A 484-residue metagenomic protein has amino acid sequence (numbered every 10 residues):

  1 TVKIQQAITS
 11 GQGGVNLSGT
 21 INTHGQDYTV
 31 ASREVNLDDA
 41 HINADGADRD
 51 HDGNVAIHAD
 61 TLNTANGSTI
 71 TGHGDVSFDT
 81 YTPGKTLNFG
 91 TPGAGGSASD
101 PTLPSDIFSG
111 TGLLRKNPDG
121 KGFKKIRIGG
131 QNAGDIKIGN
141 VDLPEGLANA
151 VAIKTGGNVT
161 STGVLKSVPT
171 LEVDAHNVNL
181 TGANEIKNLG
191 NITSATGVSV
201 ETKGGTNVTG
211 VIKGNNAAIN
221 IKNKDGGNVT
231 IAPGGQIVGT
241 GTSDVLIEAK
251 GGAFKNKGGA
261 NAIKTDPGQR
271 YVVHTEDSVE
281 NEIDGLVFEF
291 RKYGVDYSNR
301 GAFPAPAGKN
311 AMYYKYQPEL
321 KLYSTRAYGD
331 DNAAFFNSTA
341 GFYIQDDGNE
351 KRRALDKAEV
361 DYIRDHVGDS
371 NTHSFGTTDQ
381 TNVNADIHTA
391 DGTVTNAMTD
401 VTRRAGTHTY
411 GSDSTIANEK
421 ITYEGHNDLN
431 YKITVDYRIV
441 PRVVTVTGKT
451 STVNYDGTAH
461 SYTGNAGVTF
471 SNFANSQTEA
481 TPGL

Functional and structural regions predicted by a protein language model:
T1-Q317: Extracellular lectin-like interaction modules
N281, L286-L484: Solvent-exposed beta-strand/loop surfaces, strongest in extracytoplasmic domains of secreted and cell-surface proteins
